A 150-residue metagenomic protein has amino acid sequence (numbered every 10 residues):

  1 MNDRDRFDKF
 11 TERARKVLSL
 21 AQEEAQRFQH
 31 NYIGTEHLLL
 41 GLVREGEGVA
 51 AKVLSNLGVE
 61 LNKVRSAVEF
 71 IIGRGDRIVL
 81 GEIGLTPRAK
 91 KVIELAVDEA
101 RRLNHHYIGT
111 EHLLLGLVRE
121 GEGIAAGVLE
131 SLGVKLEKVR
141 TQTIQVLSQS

Functional and structural regions predicted by a protein language model:
M1-S150: Histone-fold recognition with a strong bias for associated Lys/Arg-rich disordered tails
